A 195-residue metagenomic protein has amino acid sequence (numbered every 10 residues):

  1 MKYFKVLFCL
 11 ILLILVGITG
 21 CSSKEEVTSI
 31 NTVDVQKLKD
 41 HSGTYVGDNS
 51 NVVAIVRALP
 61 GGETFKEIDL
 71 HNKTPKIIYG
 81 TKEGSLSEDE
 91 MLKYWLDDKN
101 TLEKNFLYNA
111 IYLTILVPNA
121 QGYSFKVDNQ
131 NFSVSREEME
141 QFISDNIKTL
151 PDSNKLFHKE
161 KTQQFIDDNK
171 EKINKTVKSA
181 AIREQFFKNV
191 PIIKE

Functional and structural regions predicted by a protein language model:
M1-F8: Bacterial N-terminal signal peptides that target proteins for export
C9, C21-S22: Disulfide-bonded cysteines in secreted/extracellular proteins and peptides
I11-L15: Alpha-helical transmembrane segments
V16-G20: C-terminal motif of bacterial Sec signal peptides marking the signal peptidase cleavage site
K24-D89, Y94-W95, T101, F165-D168 (+2 more regions): N-proximal, solvent-exposed amphipathic alpha-helical segments enriched in charged/polar residues
G62, K66-K148: Mature extracytoplasmic domains of secretory-pathway proteins
G122-E195: Polar/charged, Gly/Pro-rich intrinsically disordered segments
